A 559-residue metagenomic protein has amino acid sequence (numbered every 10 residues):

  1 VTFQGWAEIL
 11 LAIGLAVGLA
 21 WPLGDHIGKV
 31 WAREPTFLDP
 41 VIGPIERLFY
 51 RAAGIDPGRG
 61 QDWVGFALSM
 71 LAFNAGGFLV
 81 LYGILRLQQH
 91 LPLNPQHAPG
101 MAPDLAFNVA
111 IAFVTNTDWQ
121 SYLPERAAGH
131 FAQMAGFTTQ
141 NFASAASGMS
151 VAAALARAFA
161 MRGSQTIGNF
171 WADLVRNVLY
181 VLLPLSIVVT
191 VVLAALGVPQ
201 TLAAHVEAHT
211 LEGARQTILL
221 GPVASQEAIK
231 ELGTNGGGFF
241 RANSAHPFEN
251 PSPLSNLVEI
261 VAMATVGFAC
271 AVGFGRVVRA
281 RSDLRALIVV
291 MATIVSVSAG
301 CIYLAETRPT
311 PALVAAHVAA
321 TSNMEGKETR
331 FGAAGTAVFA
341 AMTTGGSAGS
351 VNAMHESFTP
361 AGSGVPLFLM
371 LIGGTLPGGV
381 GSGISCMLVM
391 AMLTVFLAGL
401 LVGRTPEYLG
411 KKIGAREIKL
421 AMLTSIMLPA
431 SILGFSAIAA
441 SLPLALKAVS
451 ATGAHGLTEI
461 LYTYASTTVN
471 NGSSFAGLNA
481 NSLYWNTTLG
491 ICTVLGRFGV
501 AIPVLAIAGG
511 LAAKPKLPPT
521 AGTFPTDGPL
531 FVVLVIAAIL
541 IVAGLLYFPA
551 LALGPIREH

Functional and structural regions predicted by a protein language model:
T2-H559: Membrane-proximal intracellular helices of multi-pass ion channels
